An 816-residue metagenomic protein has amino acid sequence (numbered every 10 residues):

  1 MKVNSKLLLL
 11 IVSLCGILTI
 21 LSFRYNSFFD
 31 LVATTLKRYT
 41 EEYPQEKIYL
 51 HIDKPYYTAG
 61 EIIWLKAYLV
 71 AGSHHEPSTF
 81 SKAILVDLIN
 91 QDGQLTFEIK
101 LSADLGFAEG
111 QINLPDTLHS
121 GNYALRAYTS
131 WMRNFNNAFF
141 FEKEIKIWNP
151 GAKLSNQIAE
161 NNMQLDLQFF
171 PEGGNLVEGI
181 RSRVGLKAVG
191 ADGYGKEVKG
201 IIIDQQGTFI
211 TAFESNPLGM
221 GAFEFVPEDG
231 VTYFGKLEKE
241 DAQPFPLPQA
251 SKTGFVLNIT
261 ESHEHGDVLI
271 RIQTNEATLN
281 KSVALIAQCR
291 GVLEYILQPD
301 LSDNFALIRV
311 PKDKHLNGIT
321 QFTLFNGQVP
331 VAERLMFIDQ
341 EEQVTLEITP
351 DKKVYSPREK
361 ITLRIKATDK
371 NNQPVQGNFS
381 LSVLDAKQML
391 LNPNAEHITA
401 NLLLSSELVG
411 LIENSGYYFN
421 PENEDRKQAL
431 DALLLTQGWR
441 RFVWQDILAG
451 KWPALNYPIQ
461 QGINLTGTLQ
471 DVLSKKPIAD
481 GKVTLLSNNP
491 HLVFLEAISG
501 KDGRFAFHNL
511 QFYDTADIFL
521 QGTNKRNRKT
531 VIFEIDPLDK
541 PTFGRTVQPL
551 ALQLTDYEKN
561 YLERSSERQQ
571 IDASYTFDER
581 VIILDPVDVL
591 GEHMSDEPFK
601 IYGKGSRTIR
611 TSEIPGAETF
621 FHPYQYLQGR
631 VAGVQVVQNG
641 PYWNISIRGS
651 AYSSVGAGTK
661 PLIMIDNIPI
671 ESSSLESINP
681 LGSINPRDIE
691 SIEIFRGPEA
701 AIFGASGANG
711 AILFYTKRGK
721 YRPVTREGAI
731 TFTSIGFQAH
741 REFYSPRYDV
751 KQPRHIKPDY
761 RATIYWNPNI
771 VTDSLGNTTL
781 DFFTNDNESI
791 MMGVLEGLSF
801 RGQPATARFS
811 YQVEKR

Functional and structural regions predicted by a protein language model:
K2-I583, A805: N-terminal, cleavable Sec-dependent signal peptides of secreted/periplasmic/extracellular proteins
S302-N304, G318-Q321, N326, P330 (+7 more regions): Short, small/polar-rich motifs associated with maturation and membrane association, primarily at protein termini
